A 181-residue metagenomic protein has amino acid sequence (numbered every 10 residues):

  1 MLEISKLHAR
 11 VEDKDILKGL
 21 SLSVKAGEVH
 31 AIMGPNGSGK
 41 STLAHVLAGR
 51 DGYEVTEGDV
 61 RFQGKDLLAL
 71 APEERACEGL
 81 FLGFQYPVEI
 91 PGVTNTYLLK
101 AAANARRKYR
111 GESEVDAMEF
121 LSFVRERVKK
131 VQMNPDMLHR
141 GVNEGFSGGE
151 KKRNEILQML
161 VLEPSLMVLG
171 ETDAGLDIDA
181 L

Functional and structural regions predicted by a protein language model:
L2-I4, L17-G19: Conserved structural motif at the start of ABC-family nucleotide-binding domains
K14-D15, E74: Short coil-to-beta microelement around the adenine-binding A-loop and adjacent beta1/P-loop entry of ABC ATPase
M33-P35: The feature captures the beta-strand-to-loop junction immediately N-terminal to the Walker
L43, E155-I156, L176: Hydrophobic anchor residue at the start of the ABC signature
D59-R75, N143: ABC ATPase NBD Q-loop/coupling interface
V88-S165: ABC-family P-loop ATPase nucleotide-binding domains
E171-T172, D179: Walker B catalytic motif
